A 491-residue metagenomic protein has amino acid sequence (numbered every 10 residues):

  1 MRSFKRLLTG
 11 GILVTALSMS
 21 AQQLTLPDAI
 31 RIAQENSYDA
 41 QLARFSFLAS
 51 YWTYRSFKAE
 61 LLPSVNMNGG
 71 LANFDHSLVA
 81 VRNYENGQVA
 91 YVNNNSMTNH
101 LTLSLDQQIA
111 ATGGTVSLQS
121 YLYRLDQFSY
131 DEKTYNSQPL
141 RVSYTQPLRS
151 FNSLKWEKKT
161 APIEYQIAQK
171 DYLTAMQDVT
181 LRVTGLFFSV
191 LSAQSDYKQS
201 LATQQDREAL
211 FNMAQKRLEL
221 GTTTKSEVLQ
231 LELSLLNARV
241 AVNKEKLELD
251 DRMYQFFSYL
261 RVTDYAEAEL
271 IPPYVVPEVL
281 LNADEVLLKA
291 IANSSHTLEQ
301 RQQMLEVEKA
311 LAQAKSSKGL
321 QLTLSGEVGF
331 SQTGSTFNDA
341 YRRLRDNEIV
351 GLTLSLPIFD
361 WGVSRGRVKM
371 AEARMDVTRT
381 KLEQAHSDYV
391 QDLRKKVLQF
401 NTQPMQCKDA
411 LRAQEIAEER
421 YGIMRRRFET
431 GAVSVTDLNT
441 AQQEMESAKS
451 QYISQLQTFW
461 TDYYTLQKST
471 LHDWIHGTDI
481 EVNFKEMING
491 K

Functional and structural regions predicted by a protein language model:
M1-T9: Bacterial N-terminal signal peptides that target proteins for export
A16-S18: N-terminal signal peptide c-region/cleavage motif recognized by signal peptidases
A21-Q23: Boundary at the C-terminal end of the N-terminal hydrophobic targeting segment
R31, E35-Q41, L48-P63, T102-T134 (+8 more regions): A glycine-/polar-enriched beta->alpha junction
F45, A49-W52, F57-A59, E208-N212 (+2 more regions): Short segments within alpha-helical structural elements
N66, D75, D264-L270, V276 (+1 more regions): Acidic, low-complexity, intrinsically disordered peripheral segments
G69-V142, L270-L280, A312, S325-L356 (+1 more regions): Small/polar, glycine/serine/threonine/aspartate-rich low-complexity segments that form flexible
K158-K289, Q399, Q403, E444-M445 (+2 more regions): Periplasmic alpha-helical coiled-coil/stalk elements that build and connect Gram-negative outer-membrane
